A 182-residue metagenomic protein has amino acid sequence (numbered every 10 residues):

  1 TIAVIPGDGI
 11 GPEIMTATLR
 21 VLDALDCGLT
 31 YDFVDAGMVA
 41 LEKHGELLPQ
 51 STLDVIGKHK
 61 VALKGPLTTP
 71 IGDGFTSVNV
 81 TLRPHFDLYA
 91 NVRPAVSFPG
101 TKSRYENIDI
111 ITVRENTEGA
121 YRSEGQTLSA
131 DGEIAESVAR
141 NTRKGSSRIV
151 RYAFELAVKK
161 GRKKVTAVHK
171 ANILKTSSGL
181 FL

Functional and structural regions predicted by a protein language model:
T1-I2, Q50: Short hydrophobic "helix-edge" motifs at membrane interfaces and signal-peptide entry regions
A3-L25, D131-L182: Glycine-rich phosphate/diphosphate-binding loop of Rossmann-like nucleotide-binding domains
I5-E13, V39-H44, T69: A short N-terminal beta->alpha junction/helix N-cap motif
G7-G9, A36, L67, S97 (+1 more regions): Short, ordered loop/turn segments at secondary-structure junctions
G28-A40: A short beta-strand-loop structural module common to alpha/beta enzyme folds
D35-M38, N116-T117, H169-L174: Glycine-rich beta-alpha junction loops
L41-E136: N-terminal glycine-rich phosphate/adenylate-binding segment common to multiple enzyme folds
